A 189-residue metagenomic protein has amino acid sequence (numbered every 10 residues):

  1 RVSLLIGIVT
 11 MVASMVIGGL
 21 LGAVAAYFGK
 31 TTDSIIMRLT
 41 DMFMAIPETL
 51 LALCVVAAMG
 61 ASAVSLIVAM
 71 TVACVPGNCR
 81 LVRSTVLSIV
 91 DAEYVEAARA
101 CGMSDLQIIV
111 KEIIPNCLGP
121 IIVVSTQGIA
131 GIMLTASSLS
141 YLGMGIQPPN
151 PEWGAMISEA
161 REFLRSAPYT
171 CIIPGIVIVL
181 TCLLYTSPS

Functional and structural regions predicted by a protein language model:
R1-V24: Transmembrane alpha-helix signature in integral membrane proteins
S3-G7, L39, F43-T49, C117 (+3 more regions): Loop-to-transmembrane-helix entry motif
L4, I8, L39, V82 (+6 more regions): Short hydrophobic alpha-helical segments within the ABC transporter permease transmembrane module
A13-I17, A26-Y27, T32-I89, I122: Generic hydrophobic transmembrane alpha-helix motif, especially the helices
M44, V55-G60, M70, T85-V86 (+1 more regions): Glycine-rich helix-loop "coupling/hinge" segments at transmembrane-helix boundaries in multipass transporters
Y185-S189: Conserved small/polar residues in nucleotide/adenosyl-binding loops
